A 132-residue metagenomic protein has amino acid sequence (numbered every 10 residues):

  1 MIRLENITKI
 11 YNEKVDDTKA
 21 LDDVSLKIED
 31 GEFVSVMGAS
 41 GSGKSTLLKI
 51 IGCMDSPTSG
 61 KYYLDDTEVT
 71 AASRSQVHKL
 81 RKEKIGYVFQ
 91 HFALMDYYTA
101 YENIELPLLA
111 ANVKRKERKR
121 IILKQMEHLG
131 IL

Functional and structural regions predicted by a protein language model:
M1-L4, I10-D23: A short, flexible loop at the N-terminus of ABC-type nucleotide-binding domains that lies
T18, V69-G86: ABC ATPase NBD coupling module
V34-S35, Y87: Short beta-strand immediately N-terminal to the Walker A/P-loop
M37-A39: The feature captures the beta-strand-to-loop junction immediately N-terminal to the Walker
G52: Helix-to-loop junction immediately C-terminal to a conserved catalytic motif
G60-A71: Conserved ABC transporter NBD signature motif
T67-E68, K116-L132: Conserved ABC ATPase "signature" region
Y98-P107: Short coil-to-helix segment of the ABC ATPase nucleotide-binding domain corresponding to the Q-loop/switch region
